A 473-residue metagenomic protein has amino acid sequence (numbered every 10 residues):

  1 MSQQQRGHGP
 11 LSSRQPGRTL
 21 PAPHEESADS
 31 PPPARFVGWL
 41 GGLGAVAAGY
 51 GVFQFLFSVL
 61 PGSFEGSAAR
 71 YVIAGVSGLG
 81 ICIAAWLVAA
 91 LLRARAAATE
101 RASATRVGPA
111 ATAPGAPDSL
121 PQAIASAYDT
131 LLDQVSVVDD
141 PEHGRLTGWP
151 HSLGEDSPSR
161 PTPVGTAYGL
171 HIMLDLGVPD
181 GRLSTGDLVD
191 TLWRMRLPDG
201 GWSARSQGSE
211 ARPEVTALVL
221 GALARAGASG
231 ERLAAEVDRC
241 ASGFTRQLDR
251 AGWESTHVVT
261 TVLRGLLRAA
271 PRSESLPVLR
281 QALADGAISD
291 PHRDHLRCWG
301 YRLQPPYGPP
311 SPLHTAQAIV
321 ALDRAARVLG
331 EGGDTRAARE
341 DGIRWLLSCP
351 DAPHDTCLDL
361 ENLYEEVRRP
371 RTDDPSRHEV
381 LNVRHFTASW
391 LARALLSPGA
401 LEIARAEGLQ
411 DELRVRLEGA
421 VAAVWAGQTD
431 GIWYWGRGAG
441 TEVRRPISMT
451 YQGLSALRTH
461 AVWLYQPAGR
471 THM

Functional and structural regions predicted by a protein language model:
M1-Q15, T19-P21: N-terminal acidic, proline/glycine-rich, low-complexity intrinsically disordered segments
T19-A97: Hydrophobic, helix-forming membrane-interacting segments
T99-A123, H151-L183, S203-L233, D249-P277 (+3 more regions): An alpha-helical repeat/solenoid feature that recognizes helix-turn-helix modules
A127-V135, L192, C240-T245, L283 (+4 more regions): Buried hydrophobic core positions in alpha-solenoid tandem helical repeats
L131, D139-P141, H354-L358, V424-W433: Positively charged
V138-G144, R232-V237: Helix-turn-helix repeat elements of alpha-solenoid scaffolds
D187-D190, E236-C240, L279-L283, A287 (+3 more regions): Alpha-helical scaffold repeats of the Armadillo/HEAT/TPR superfamily
D199: Acidic carboxylate motifs that coordinate Ca2+ or other divalent cations, activating on Asp/Glu
